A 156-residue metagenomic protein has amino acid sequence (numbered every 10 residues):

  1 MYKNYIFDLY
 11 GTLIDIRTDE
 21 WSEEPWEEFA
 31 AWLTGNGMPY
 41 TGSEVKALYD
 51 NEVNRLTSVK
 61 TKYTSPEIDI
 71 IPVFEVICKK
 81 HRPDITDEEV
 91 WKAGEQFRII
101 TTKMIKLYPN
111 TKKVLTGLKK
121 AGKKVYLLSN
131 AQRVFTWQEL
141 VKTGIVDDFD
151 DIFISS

Functional and structural regions predicted by a protein language model:
M1-A47: Active-site neighborhood of HAD-like aspartate-dependent phosphohydrolases
T18-W21, G37, K62, P66 (+3 more regions): Pocket-edge positions in alpha/beta enzyme catalytic cores
D19-S22, L140-G144: Short, glycine/charged-enriched secondary-structure capping and boundary segments
A30, G42-Q96: A metal-dependent, Asp-based hydrolase signature
V90-L107, T111-V141, I152-S155: Substrate-recognition element of Asp-dependent hydrolases with the DxDx(T/V) motif
V146-D150: Conserved H-loop
